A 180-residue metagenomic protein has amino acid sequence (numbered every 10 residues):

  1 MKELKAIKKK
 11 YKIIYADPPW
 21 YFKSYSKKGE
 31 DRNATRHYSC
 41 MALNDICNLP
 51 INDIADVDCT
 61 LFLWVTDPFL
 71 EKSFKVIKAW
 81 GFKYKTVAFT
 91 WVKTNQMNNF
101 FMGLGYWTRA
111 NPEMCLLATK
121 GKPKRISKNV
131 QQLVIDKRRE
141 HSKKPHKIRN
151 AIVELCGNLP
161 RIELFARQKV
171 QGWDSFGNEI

Functional and structural regions predicted by a protein language model:
M1-I180: Class I S-adenosyl-L-methionine-dependent methyltransferase catalytic core
